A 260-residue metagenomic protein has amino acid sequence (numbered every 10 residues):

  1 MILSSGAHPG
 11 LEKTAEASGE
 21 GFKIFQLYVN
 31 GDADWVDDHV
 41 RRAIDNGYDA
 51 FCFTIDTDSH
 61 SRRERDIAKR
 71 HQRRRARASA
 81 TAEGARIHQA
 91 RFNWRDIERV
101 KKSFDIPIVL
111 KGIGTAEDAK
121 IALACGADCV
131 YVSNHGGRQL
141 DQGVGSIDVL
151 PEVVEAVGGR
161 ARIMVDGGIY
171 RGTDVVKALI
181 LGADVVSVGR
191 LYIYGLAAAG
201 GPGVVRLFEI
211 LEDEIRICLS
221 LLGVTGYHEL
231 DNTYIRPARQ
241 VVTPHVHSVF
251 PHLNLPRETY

Functional and structural regions predicted by a protein language model:
M1-A33, D37-I44, L211-D213, L230-Y260: N-terminal capping/small domains of soluble enzymes
I2, L11, V100, V109-K111 (+3 more regions): A broad, low-amplitude sensor of folded, mature protein cores
E12-S18, N30-V165, G172-Y194: Alpha/beta enzyme core
D148-Y260: Alpha/beta catalytic cores of nucleotide-metabolism and tRNA/nucleoside-modifying enzymes
